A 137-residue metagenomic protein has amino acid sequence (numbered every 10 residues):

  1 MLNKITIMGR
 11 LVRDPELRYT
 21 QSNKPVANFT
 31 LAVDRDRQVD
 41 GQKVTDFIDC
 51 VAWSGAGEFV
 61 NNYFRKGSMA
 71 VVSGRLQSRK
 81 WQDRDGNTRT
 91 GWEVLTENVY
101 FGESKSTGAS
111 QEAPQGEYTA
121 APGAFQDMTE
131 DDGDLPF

Functional and structural regions predicted by a protein language model:
M1-L2, Y19-S22, D40-K43, F101-F137: Acidic, gly/ser/pro-rich intrinsically disordered tails
L2, K43-F47, G57-F59, Y63-R65: A short beta-loop-beta micro-motif enriched in histidine and acidic residues
K4-T45, K80, T90: Core FKBP-type peptidyl-prolyl cis-trans isomerase
I5, G9-L11, L31, K66-S78 (+1 more regions): OB-fold and OB-like beta-barrel modules that bind single-stranded nucleic acids
W53-R89, G102-E103: Beta-rich strand-turn-strand
E93: Short aromatic/basic micro-patch
